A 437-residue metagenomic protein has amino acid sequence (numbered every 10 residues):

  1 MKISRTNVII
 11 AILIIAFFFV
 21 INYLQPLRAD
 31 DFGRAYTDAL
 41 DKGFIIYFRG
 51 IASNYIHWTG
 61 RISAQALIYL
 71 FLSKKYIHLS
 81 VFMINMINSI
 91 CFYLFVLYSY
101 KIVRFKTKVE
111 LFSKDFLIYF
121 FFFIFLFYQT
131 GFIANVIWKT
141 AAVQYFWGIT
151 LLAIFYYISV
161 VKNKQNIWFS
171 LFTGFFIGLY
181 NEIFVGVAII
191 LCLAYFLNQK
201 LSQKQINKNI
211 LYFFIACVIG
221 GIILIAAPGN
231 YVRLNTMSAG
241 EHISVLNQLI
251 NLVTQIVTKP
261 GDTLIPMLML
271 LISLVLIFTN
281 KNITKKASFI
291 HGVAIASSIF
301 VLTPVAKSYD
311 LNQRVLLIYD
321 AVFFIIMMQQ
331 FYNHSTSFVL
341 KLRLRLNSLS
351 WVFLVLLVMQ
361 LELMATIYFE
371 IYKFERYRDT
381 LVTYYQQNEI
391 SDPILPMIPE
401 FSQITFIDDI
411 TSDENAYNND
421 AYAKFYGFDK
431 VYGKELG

Functional and structural regions predicted by a protein language model:
I3-W58, L72-K114, I206, S350-G437: Intrinsically disordered, polar/acidic, low-complexity terminal segments
N7, V109-Y119, N166-I167, I206-F214 (+2 more regions): Membrane-interfacial loop-to-transmembrane alpha-helix junctions, especially the N-terminal start
F19, F122-Q129, G174-L179, A216-A227 (+2 more regions): Aromatic-anchored segments of alpha-helical transmembrane domains
N22-S73, I77-V81, M86, K139 (+3 more regions): Transmembrane catalytic cores of multi-pass membrane glycosyltransferases and polysaccharide-assembly enzymes
C91-S99, V103, G148-V160, I189-L197 (+2 more regions): Transmembrane alpha-helical segments
F112-S159, G261-P266, I299-Q330: Membrane-interface micro-motifs in multi-pass membrane enzymes
I158-F176, L211: Short hydrophobic alpha-helices at membrane interfaces in multi-pass membrane enzymes
N166-I167, H334-Q360: Signature aromatic-anchored transmembrane alpha helix within multi-pass, membrane-resident enzymes that catalyze glycan
